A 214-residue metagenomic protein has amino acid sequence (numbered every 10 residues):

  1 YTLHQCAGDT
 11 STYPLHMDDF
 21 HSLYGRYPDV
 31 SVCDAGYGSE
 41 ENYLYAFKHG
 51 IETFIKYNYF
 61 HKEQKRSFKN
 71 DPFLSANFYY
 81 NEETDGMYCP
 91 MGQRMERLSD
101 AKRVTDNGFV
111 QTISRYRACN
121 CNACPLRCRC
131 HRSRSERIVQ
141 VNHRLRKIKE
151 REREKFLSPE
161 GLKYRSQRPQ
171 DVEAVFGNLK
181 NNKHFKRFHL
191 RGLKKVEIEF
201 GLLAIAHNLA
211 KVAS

Functional and structural regions predicted by a protein language model:
Y1-S214: Anion-binding and metal-coordination hotspots
